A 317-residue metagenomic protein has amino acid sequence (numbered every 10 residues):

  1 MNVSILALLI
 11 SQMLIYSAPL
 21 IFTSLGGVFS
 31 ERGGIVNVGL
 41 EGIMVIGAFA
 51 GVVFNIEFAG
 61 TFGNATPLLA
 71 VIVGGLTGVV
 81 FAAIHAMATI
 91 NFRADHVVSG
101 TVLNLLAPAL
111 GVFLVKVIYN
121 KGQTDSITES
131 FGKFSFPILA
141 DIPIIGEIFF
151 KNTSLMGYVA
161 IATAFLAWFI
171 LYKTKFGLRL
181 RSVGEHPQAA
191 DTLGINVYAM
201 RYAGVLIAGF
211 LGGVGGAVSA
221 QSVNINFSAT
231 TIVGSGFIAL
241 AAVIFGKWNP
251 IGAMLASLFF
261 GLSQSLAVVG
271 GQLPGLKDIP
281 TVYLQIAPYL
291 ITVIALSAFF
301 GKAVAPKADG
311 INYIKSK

Functional and structural regions predicted by a protein language model:
M1-S24, V36, A50, A59-L69: Membrane-interfacial amphipathic/re-entrant helices at transmembrane-helix boundaries
I10, L171, V205-V243, G275-D278 (+1 more regions): Inter-helical junctions in multi-pass inner-membrane proteins, predominant in energy-converting antiporter-like
S17-L25, G42-I46, V80-A83, G184 (+4 more regions): Hydrophobic alpha-helical segments embedded in the membrane of multi-pass proteins
T61-P108, Q264: Alpha-helical transmembrane segments within multi-pass membrane transporters and channels
N91-Y119, S126-S130, A160, T231-A241 (+3 more regions): Pore- or pathway-lining transmembrane helices of multi-pass membrane proteins that form conduits for solutes/ions
A107-Y172, P274-L284, G310-K317: Transmembrane helix-bundle core of multi-pass membrane transporters and related energy-transducing complexes
F149-F227, P250-I251, L255: Helix-loop-helix "hairpin" substructures at the membrane interface of multi-pass membrane proteins
E185-A199, G270-K317: Cytosolic-side transmembrane-helix boundaries in multi-pass membrane proteins
